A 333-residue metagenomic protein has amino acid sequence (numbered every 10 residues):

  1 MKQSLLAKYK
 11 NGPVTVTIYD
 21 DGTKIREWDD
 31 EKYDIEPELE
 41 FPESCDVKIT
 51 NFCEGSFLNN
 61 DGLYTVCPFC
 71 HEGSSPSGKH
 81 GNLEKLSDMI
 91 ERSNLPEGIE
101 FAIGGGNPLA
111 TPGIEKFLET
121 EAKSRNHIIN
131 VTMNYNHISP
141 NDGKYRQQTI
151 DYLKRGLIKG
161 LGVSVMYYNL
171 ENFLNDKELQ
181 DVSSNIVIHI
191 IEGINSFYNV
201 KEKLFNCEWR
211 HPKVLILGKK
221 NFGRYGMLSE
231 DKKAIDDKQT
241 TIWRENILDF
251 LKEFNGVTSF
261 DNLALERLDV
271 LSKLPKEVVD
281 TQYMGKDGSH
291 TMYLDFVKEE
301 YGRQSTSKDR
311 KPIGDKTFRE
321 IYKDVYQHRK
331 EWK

Functional and structural regions predicted by a protein language model:
K2-T17, D21, E38-E43, Y293-K333: Flexible mid-to-C-terminal extensions adjoining Fe-S/redox cofactors in radical SAM and related proteins
Y33-K85, S305: Canonical Radical SAM [4Fe-4S] cluster-binding loop centered on the CxxxCxxC motif and its immediate flanking residues
S44, F52, H71-L83, P96-T111 (+4 more regions): Core AdoMet radical
S56-G62, S139-K144, R224-K238: Short, flexible/disordered intra-domain loops and linkers
D88, G113-K123, Q148-D151, E202-K203 (+1 more regions): Alpha-helical scaffolding segments of alpha/beta enzyme cores, especially the outer helices of TIM-barrel or partial
D88-G98: Catalytic domains of carbohydrate-active enzymes, especially glycoside hydrolases
K159-R319: Radical SAM enzyme [4Fe-4S]-AdoMet core and its adjacent flexible, acidic and glycine-rich loops/tails across
